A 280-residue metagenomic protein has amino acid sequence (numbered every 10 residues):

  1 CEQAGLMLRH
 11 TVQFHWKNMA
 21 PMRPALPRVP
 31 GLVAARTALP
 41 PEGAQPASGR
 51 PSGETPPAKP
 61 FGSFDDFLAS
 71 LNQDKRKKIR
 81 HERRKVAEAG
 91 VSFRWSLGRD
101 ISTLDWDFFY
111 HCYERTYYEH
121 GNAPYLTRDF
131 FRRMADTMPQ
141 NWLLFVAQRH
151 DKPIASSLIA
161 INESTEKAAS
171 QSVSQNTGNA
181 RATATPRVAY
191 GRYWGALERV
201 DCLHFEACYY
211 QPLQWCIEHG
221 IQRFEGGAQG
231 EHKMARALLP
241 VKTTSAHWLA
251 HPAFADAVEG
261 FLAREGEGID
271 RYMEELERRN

Functional and structural regions predicted by a protein language model:
C1-P40, P46, R50-K167, Q171-C202 (+2 more regions): A conserved beta-strand-loop-helix scaffold within acyl/acetyltransferase catalytic domains
L104-D107, H111, Y117-H120, R132-R133 (+5 more regions): C-terminal catalytic domain of photolyase/cryptochrome flavoproteins, centering on the FAD-binding pocket
L143-V146, Q222-G230: A short glycine-rich, hydrophobically flanked beta-strand micro-motif that places a catalytic Asp/Glu for divalent metal
A168, R181, Y209-G220: Conserved acyl-CoA
G191, P212, C216, F224 (+1 more regions): Hydrophobic, well-ordered secondary-structure elements that form the walls of internal hydrophobic environments
V200-Q214, E225: Conserved acetyl-CoA-binding loop-helix of GNAT-fold acetyltransferases
